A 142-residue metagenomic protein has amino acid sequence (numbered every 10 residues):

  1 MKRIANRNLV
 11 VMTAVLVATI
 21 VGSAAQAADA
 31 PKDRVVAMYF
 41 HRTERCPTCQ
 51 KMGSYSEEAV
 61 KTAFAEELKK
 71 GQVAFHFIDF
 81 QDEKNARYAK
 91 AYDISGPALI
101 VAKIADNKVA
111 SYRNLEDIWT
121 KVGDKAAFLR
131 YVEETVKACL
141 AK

Functional and structural regions predicted by a protein language model:
K2-T13: Bacterial N-terminal signal peptides that target proteins for export
A18-Q26: C-terminal segment of classical bacterial N-terminal signal peptides
P31-T62: Local sequence-structure signature of Cys/Sec-based thiol-disulfide redox active-site neighborhoods
R42-C49, G53, D82, K121-L129: Solvent-exposed, acidic/flexible segments
L68-K84: Thiol-based oxidoreductase modules, predominantly thioredoxin-like and allied folds used for disulfide exchange
E83-D106, Y112-N114: Structural alpha/beta surface segment adjacent to cysteine/selenocysteine redox centers across thiol/disulfide enzymes
V101-K142: Non-catalytic, surface beta->alpha helical segment in thiol-disulfide oxidoreductase systems
